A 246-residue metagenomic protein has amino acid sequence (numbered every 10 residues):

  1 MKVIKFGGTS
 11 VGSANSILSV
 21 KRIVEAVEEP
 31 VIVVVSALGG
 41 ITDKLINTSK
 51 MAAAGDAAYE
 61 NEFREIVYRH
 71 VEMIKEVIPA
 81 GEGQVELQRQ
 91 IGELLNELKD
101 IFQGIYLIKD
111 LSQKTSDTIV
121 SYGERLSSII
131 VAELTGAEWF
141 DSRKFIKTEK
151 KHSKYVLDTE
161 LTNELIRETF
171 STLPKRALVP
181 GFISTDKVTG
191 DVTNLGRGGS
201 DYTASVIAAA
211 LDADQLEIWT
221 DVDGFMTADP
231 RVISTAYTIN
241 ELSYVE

Functional and structural regions predicted by a protein language model:
M1-E246: Nucleotide/pyrophosphate-binding catalytic subdomain
